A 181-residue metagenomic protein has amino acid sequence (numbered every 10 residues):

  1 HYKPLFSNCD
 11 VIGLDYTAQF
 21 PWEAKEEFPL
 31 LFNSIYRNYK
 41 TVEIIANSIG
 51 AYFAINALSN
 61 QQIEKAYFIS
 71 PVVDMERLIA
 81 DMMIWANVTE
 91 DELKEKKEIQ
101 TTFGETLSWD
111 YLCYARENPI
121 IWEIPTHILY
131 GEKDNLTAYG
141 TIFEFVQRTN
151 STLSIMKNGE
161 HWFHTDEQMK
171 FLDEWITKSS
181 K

Functional and structural regions predicted by a protein language model:
H1-F20: Short, surface-exposed "cap/lid" segments of acyl-processing enzymes
K3, W22-K25, Y139-F143: Short, surface-exposed alpha-helical segments at coil->helix boundaries
D15, S48, E132: Nucleotide-sugar donor-binding loop of glycosyltransferases
A18-R37: Alpha/beta-hydrolase active-site loop
T41-E43, K65: Structural motif
I45-A54: Gly/Ala-rich beta-loop-alpha elbow adjacent to hydrolase catalytic centers
A57-Q61: Aromatic pocket-lining residues of Rossmann-like dinucleotide-binding sites
Q62-S180: The alpha/beta-hydrolase serine catalytic core
